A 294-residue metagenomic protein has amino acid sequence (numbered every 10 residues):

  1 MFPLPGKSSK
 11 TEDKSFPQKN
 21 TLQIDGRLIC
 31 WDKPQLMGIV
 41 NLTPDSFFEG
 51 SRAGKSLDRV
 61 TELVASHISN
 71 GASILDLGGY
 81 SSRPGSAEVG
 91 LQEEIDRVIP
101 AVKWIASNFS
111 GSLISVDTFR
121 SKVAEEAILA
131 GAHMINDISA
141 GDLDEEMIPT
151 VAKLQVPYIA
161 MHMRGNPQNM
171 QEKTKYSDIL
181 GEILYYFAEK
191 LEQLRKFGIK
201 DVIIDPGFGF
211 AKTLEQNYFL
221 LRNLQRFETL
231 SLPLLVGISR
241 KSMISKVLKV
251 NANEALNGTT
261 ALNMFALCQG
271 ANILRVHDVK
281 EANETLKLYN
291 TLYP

Functional and structural regions predicted by a protein language model:
F2-K7, D13-P17, I24-D25, W31 (+7 more regions): Active-site-adjacent loop and "lid" segments of alpha/beta metabolic enzymes
W31-G38, L42, S66-G78: N-terminal glycine-rich anion-binding loops that anchor highly charged ligand groups
G207: Conserved Motif II region of HX4D acyltransferases
